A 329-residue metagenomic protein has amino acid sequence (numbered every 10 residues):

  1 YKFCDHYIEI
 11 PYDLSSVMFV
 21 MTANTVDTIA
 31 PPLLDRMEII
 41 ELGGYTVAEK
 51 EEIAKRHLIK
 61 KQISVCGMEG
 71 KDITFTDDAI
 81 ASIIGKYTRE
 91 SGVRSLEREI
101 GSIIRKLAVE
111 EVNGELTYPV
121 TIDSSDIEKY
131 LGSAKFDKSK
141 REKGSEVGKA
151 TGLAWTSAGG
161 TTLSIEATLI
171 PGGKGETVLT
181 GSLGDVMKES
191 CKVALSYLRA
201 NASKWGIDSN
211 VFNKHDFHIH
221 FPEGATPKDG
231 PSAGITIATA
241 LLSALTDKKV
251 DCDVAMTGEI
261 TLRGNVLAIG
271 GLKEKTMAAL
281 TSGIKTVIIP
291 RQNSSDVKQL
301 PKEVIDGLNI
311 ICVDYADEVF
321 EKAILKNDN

Functional and structural regions predicted by a protein language model:
Y1-S15, P32, Y45, V65: Conserved Walker
C4-A23, T74-T76, H215: AAA+/SF3 P-loop NTPase mechanochemical coupling elements
L14, L34, M68, I305-G307: Short, well-ordered coil/turn elements that cap or connect secondary structure elements
L14-S16, A23-P31, V47-K60, D77-A81 (+10 more regions): Amphipathic alpha-helical transducer elements in NTP-driven molecular machines
F19, I39, I310-C312: Conserved beta-strand scaffold positions in the cores of enzyme catalytic domains, especially in NTP/NDP-utilizing
T25-D35, I39-G101, K106-V120, N201-N210 (+1 more regions): Conserved C-terminal "switch" segment of AAA+ ATPases
T76-L169, G173-L183: Conserved catalytic-core segments of large NTP-driven translation/proteostasis enzymes
P119, E146-T151, G159-N329: Peripheral, non-AAA+ core regions of ATP-driven protein-machinery
